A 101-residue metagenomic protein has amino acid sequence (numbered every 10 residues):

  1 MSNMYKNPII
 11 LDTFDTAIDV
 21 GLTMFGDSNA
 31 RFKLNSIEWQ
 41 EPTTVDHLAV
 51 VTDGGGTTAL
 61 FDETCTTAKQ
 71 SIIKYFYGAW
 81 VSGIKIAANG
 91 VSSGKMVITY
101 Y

Functional and structural regions predicted by a protein language model:
M1-R31, P42, A88-Y101: C-terminal interaction-tip segments
I10, A59-T67: Solvent-exposed serine/threonine-rich low-complexity stretches and specific carbohydrate-binding patches
T13-D15, T67-S71: Solvent-exposed, conformationally flexible loop/turn segments
V20, L34-I37, L48-V50: Extended hydrophobic/Leu-rich segments
N35-I37, Y77-V91: Noncatalytic modules at the cell exterior or secretory-pathway interfaces, chiefly beta-strand-rich lectin/adhesion
T43-F61, M96-T99: Short, surface-exposed beta-strand/strand-loop-strand elements in extracellular ectodomains
Q70-G78: Exposed aromatic-hydrophobic patches
